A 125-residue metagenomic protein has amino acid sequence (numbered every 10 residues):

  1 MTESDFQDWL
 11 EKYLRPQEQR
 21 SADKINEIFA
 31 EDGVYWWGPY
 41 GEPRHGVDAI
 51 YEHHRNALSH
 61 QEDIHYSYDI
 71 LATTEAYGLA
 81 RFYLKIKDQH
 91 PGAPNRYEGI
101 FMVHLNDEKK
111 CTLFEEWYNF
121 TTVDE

Functional and structural regions predicted by a protein language model:
M1-E31, E125: Short, low-complexity N-terminal intrinsically disordered segments enriched in polar/charged residues
D5, Y51-E125: A beta-strand edge to alpha-helix "cap/lid" segment located at domain peripheries
Y13-P16, W36, K87: Alpha-helix C-capping/helix-to-loop hinge sites
D32-G33, P94: Short hydrophobic/aromatic segments of transmembrane alpha-helices and their interfaces
V34-R44, S59: A short gly/proline-enriched turn/hairpin at secondary-structure junctions
E42-E52: Short beta-edge strand/loop motif at the mouth of beta-sheet-based domains
